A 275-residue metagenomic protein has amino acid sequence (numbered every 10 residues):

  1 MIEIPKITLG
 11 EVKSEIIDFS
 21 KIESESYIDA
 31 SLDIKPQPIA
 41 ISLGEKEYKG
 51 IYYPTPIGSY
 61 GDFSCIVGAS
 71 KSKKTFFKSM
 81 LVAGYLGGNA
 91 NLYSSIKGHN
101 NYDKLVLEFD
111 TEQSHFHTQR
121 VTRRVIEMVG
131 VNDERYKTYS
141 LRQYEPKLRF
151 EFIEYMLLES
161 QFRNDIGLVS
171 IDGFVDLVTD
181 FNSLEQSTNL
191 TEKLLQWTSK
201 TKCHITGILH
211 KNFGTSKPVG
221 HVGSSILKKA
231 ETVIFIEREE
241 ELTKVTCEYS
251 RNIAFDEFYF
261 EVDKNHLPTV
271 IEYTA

Functional and structural regions predicted by a protein language model:
M1-K21, K35-Q37, I41, D103 (+2 more regions): C-terminal regions of RecA-like/P-loop NTPase motor modules
K6, G10-V125: The Walker A/P-loop phosphate-binding site
G58, K97-Y102, V129-V131, S160-R163 (+2 more regions): Conserved catalytic network of the ASCE P-loop NTPase/AAA+ motor domain
C65-I66, K71, T75-F76, T188-T274: Phosphate-binding/switch region of NTP-binding enzymes
A69, H99-Q186, R238, N265-L267 (+1 more regions): Conserved inter-motif catalytic segment of the P-loop NTP-binding fold
M80-L81, V121-R124, S183-Q186, S216-S224: Short, glycine/charged-enriched secondary-structure capping and boundary segments
G84-G88, V125-M128, L177-D180, W197 (+2 more regions): Conserved, well-folded catalytic cores of nucleic-acid-processing and energy-transducing macromolecular machines
